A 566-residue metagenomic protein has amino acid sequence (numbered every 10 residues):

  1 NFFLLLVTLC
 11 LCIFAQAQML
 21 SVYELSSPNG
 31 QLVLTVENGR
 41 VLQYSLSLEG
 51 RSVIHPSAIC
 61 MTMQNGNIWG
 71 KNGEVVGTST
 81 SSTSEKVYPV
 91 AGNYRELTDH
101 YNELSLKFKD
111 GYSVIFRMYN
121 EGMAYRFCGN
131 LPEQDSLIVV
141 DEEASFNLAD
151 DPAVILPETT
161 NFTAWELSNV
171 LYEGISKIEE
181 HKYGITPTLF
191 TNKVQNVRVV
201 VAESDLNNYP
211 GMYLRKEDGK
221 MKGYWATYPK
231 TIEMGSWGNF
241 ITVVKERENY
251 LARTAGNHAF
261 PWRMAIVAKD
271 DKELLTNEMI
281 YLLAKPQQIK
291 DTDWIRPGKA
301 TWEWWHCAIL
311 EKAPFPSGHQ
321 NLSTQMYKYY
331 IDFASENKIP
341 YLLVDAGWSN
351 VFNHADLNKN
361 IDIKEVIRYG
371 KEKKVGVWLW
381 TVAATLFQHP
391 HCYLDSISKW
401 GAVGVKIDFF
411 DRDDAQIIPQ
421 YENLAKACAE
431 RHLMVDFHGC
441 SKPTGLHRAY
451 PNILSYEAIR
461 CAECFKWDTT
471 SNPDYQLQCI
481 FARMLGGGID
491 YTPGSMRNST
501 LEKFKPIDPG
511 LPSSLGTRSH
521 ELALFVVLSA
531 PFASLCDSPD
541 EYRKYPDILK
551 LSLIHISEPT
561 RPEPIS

Functional and structural regions predicted by a protein language model:
L4-C12: Bacterial N-terminal signal peptides
A15-A17: Boundary at the C-terminal end of the N-terminal hydrophobic targeting segment
L20-L282, Q287: N-terminal accessory beta-strand-rich subdomains and adjacent acidic, glycine-rich linkers that precede catalytic cores
A255-F333, N337: An acidic-aromatic substrate-binding cleft motif
V344-S513, T517: Aromatic- and carboxylate-enriched substrate-binding clefts and catalytic-loop regions of carbohydrate-active enzymes
L433-G439, A462, K466-W467, A533-Y545 (+1 more regions): Acidic/polar loop patches that form or flank catalytic/metal-binding clefts of enzymes that bind anionic ligands
I554-I565: Single conserved hydrophobic/aromatic residue that forms the stacking wall/gate of nucleotide- or nucleobase-binding
